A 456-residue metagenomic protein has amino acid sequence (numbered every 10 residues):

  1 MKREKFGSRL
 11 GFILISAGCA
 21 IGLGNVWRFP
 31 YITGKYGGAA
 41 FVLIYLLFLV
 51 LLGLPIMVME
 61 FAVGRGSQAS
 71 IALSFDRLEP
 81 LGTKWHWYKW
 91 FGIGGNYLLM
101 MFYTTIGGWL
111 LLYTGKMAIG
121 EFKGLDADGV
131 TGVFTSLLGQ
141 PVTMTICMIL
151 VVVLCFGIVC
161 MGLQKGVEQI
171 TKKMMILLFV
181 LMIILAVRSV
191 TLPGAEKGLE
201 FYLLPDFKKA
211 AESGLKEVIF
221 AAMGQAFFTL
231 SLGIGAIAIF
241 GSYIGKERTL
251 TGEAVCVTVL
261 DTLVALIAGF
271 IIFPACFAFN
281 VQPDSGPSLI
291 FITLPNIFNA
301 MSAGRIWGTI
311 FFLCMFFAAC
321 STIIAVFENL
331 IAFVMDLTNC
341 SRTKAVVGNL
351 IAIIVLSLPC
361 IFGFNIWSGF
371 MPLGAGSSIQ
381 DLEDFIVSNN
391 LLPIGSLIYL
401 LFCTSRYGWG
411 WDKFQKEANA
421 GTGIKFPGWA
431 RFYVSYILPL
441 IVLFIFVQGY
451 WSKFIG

Functional and structural regions predicted by a protein language model:
M1-W27, I56-F61, R65-W90, G245-T249 (+1 more regions): Membrane-interface "cap" regions at the ends of multi-pass membrane proteins
K2-F6, E168, K172-C320, I324 (+2 more regions): Membrane-embedded translocation segments of transport machinery
R3, G107-G139, Y243-E247, G252 (+6 more regions): Helix-loop-helix connectors at the membrane interface of multi-pass transporters/channels
R3-E4, I32-Y36, G66-F91, T104-Q164 (+5 more regions): Inter-helical loop and helix-membrane interface segments of multi-pass membrane transporters/permeases
K5-S16, F41-I44, T83-Y97, T145-V151 (+6 more regions): Select transmembrane alpha-helical segments in multipass membrane proteins
L10-F48, G235-G241, G252-V255, V259-L260: Transmembrane helix-boundary motif of multi-pass solute transporters/channels
C320-A325, A345-F364, D381-K416: Hydrophobic alpha-helical segments of multi-pass membrane transport proteins
P372, G376-L401, G423-G456: A generic transmembrane alpha-helix motif of multi-pass inner-membrane proteins
